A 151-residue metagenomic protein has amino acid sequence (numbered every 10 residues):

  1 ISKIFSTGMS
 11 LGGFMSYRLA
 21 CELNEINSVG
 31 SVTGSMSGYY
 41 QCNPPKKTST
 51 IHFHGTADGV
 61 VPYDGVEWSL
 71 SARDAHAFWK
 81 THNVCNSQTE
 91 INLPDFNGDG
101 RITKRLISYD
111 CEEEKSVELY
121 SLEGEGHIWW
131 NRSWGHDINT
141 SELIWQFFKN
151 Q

Functional and structural regions predicted by a protein language model:
I1-L11, P94: Gly/Ser-rich "nucleophile elbow"/oxyanion-hole loop immediately N-terminal to the catalytic nucleophile in hydrolases
G13-N24: Short glycine-enriched nucleophile-adjacent loop and the immediately C-terminal alpha-helix near the catalytic center
E25-S35, S49: A conserved short beta-strand
H52-H54, D58: Short beta-strand/loop motif that positions the catalytic acidic residue of the alpha/beta-hydrolase fold
G59-S71: Conserved alpha/beta-hydrolase "acid-adjacent" motif
W68-G100: Acidic, glycine-rich loop-and-strand cores that form catalytic or ligand-binding grooves in diverse globular domains
G126-S133: Catalytic histidine-centered segment of alpha/beta-hydrolase-like enzymes
H136-Q151: Catalytic active-site module of serine/aspartate enzymes centered on a nucleophile-bearing elbow/loop
